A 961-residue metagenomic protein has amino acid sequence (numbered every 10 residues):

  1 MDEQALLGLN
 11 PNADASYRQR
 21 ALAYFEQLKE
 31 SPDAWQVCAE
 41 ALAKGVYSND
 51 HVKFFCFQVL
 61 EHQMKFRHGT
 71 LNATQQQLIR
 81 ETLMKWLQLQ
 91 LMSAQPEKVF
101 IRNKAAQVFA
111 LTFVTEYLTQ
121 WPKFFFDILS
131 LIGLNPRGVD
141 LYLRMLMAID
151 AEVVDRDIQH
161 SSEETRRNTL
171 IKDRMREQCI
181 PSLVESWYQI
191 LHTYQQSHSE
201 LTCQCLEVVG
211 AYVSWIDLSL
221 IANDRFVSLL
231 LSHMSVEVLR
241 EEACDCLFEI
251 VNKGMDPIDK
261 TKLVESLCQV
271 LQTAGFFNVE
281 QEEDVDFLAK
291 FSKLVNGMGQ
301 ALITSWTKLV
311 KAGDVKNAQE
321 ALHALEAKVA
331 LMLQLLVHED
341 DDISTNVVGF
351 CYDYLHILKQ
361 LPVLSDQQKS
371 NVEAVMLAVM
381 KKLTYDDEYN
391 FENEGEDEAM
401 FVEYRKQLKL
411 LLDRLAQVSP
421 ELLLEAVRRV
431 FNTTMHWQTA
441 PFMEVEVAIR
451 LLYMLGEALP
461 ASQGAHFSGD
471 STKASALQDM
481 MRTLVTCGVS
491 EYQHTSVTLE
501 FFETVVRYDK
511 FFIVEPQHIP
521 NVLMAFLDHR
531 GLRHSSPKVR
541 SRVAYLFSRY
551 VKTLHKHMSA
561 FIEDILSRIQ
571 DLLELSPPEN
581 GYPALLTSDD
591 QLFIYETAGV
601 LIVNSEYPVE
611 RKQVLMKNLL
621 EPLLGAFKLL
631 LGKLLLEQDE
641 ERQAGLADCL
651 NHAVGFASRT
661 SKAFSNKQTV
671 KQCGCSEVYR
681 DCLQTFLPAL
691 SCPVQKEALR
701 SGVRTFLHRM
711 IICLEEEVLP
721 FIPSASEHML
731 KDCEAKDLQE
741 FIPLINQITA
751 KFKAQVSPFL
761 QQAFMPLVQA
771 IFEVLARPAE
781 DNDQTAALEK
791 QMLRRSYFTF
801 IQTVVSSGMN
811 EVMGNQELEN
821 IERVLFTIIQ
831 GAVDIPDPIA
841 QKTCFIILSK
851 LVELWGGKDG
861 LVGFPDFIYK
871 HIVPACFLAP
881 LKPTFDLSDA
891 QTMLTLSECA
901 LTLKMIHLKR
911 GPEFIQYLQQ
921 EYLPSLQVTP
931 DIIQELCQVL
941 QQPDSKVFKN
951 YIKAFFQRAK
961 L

Functional and structural regions predicted by a protein language model:
M1-L961: Karyopherin-beta/Importin-beta family HEAT-repeat alpha-solenoid scaffold
